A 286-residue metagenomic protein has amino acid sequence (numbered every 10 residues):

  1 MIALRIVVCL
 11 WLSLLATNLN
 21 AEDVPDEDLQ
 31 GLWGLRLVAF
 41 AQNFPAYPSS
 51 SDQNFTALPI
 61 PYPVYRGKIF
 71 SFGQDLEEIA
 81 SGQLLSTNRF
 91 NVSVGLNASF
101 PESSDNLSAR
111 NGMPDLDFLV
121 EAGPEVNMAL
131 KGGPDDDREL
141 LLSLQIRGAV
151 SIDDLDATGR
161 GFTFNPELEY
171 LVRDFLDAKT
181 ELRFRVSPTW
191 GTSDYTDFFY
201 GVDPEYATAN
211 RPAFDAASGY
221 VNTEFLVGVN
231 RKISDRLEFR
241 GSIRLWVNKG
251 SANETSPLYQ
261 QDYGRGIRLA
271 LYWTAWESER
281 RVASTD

Functional and structural regions predicted by a protein language model:
E22-W33, S49, K68-N91, K131-L140 (+4 more regions): Short loop/turn motifs that connect adjacent beta-strands in outer-membrane beta-barrel proteins
P25, P48-Q53, S104-R110, D153-R160 (+3 more regions): Outer-membrane beta-barrel translocator domains and adjoining extracellular loop/strand segments of Gram-negative
W33, Q53-P59, N88, L116-A122 (+4 more regions): Residues that define the transmembrane beta-barrel architecture of outer-membrane proteins
R36-Q42, D75, S93-N97, L141-R147 (+3 more regions): Transmembrane beta-strands of outer-membrane beta-barrel proteins
A39-N43, P59-Y65, E78-Q83, A122-L130 (+6 more regions): Residues on the lipid-exposed face of transmembrane beta-strands in outer-membrane beta-barrel proteins
Q42-P48, S99-D105, A129-G133, R147-L155 (+4 more regions): Sequence/structural signature of outer-membrane beta-barrel proteins
L58-I60, D262-D286: Outer-membrane beta-barrel "beta-signal"
D156-E238, V247-S251, L258: Outer-membrane beta-barrel transmembrane domain signature
